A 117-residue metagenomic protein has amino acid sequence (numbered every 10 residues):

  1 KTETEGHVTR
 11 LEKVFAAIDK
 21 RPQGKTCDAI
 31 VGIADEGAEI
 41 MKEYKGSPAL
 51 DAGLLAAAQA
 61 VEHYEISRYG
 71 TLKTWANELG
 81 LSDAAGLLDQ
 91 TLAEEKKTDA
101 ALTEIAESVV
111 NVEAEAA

Functional and structural regions predicted by a protein language model:
K1-A117: Amphipathic alpha-helical hairpins
